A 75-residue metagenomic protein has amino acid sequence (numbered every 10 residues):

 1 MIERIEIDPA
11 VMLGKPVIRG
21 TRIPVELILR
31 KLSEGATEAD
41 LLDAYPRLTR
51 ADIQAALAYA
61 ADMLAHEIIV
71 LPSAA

Functional and structural regions predicted by a protein language model:
M1-K15: Basic, low-complexity segments
I5, I18, I68-I69: Generic preference for hydrophobic/aromatic residues in regular secondary structure cores
L13-Y59: Amphipathic, hydrophobic secondary-structure cores in small proteins
A51-A75: Short, charged, surface-exposed hinge/linker loops at domain edges that act as mobile lids or interdomain connectors
